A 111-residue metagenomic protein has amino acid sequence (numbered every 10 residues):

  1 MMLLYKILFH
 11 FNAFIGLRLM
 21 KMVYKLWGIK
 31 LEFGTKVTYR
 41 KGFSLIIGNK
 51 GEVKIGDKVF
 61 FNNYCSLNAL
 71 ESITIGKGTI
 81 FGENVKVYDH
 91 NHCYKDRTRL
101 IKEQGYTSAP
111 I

Functional and structural regions predicted by a protein language model:
M1-S44: Extended, small-residue-rich solenoid/repeat segments and analogous flexible loops that form exposed scaffolds
V23, R40-I55, F60-I111: Flexible, glycine/small-residue-enriched loop-and-beta-strand segment within the central core of proteins
